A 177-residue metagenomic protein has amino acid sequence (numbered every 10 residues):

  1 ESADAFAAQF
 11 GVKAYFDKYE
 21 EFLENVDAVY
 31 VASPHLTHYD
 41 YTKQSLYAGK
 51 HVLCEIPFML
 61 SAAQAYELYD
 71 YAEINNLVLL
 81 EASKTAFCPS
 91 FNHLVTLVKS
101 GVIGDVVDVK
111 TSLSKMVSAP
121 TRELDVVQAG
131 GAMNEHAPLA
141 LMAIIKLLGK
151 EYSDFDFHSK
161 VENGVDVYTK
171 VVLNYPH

Functional and structural regions predicted by a protein language model:
A5, F10-Y71: Beta-loop-alpha module in the N-terminal Rossmann-like domain of NAD(P)-dependent dehydrogenases, especially those
F16, Y30, V107-K110, D156: Residues embedded in well-ordered beta-strands within globular domains across many folds
F16-D17, C54, E81-S83, D156-S159: Short loop/edge segments at beta-strand edges and connector loops that shape dinucleotide/nucleotide cofactor-binding
L23, L46-Y47, E73, K99-V102 (+1 more regions): Residue-level signal for alpha-helix termini/capping positions
P34, P57, S83-K84, S114: Histidine-centered beta-alpha loop that forms part of the nucleotide-sugar donor binding/catalytic region in diverse
Y66-K84, D105-V109: Rossmann-fold dehydrogenase core element
T85-S153: Predominantly a Rossmann-like dinucleotide-binding segment in NAD(P)-dependent oxidoreductases
E135, L141-H177: Contiguous beta-strand/loop segments that form the cofactor/metal-binding neighborhood of enzyme cores
